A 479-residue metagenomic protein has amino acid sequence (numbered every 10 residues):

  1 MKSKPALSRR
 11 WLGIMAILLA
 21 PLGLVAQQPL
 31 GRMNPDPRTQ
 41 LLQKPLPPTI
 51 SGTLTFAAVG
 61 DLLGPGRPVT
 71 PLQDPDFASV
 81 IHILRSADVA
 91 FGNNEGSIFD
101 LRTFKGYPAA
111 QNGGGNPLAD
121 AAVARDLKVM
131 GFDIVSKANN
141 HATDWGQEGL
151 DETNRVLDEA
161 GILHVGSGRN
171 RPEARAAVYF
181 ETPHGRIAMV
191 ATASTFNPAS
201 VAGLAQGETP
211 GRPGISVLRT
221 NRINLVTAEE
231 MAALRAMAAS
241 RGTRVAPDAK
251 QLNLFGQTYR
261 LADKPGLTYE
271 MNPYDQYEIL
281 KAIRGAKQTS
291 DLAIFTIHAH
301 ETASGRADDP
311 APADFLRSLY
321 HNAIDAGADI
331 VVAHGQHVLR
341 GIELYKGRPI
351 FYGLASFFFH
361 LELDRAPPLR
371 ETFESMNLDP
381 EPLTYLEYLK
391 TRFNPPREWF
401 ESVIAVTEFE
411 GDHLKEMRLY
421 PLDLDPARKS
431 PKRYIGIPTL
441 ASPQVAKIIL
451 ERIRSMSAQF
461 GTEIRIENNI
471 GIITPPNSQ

Functional and structural regions predicted by a protein language model:
M1-S3, A20, A328: Helix-centric, low-specificity signal for extended rod-like, repetitive segments
S3-G13: Bacterial N-terminal signal peptides that target proteins for export
G13-G23: Bacterial N-terminal signal peptides
Q27-Q479: Acidic, metal/ion-coordinating pockets
